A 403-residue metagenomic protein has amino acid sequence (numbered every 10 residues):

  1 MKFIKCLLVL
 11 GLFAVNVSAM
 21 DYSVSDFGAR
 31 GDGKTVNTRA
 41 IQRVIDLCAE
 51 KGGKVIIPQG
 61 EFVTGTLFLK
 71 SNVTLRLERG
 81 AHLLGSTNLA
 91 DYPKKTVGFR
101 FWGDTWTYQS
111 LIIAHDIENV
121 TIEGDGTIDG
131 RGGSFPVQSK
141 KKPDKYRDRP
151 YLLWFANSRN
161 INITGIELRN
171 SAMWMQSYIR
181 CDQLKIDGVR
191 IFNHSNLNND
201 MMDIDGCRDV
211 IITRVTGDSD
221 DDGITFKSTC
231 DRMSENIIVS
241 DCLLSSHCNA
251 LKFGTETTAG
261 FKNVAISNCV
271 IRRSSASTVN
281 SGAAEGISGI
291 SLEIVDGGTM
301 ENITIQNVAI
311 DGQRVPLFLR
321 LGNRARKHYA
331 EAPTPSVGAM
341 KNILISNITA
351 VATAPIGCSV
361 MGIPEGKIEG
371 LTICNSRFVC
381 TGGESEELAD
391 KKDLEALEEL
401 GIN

Functional and structural regions predicted by a protein language model:
M1-K2: N-terminal secretory signal peptides that target proteins for export/translocation
K5-N16: Bacterial N-terminal signal peptides
S18-N403: Extracellular/periplasmic carbohydrate-active domains that bind, remodel, or depolymerize complex polysaccharides
